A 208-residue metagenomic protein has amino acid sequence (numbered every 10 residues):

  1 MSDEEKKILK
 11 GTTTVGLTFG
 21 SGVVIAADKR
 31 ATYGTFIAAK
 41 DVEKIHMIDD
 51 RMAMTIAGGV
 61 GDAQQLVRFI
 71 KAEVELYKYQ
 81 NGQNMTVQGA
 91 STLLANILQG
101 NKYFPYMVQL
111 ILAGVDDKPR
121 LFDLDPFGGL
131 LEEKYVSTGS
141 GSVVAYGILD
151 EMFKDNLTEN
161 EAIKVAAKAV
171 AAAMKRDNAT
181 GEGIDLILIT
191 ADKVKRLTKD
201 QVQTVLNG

Functional and structural regions predicted by a protein language model:
M1-G208: Long, low-complexity N-terminal extensions
